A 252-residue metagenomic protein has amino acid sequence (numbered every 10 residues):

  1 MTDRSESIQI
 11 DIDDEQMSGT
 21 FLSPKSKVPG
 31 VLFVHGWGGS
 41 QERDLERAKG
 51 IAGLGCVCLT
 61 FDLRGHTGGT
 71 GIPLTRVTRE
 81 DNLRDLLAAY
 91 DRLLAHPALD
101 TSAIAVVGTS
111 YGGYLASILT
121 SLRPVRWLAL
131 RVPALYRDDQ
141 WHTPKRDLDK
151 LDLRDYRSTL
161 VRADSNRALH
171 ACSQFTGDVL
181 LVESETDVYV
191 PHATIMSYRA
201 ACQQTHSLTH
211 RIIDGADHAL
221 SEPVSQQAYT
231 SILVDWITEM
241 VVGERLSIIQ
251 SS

Functional and structural regions predicted by a protein language model:
M1-K25: N-terminal cap/lid segment of alpha/beta-hydrolase-fold proteins
W37-K49, A193-T194: The serine-hydrolase catalytic nucleophile loop
R43, R76-P97: Alpha/beta-hydrolase active-site loop
G50-G71: Conserved alpha/beta-hydrolase
I118-V161: Hydrolase active-site cap/lid region
F175-T176, L181-E183, D187: Short beta-strand/loop motif that positions the catalytic acidic residue of the alpha/beta-hydrolase fold
G177, P191-A201: Short alpha-helix in the alpha/beta-hydrolase fold that links the catalytic acid
T186-V190, A219: Acidic catalytic loop of the alpha/beta-hydrolase fold
